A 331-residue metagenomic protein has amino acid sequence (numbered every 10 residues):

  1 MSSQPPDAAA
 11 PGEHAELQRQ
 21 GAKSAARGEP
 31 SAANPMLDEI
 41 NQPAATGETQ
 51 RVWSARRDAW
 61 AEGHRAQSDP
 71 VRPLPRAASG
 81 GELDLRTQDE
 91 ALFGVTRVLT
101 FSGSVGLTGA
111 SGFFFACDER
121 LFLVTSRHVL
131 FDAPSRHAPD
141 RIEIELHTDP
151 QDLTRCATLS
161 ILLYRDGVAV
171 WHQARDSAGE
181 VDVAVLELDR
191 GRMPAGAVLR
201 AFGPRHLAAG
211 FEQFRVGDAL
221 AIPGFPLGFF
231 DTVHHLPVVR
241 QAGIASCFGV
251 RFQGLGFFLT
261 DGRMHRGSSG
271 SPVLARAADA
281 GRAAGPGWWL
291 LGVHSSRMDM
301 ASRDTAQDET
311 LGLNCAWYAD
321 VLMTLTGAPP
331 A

Functional and structural regions predicted by a protein language model:
M1-A77: Intrinsic-disorder/low-complexity detector
A78-S79, M300-A331: C-terminal tail/extension regions appended to the core domain(s) of diverse proteins
L85-E90, F115: Long protein-protein interaction modules used by eukaryotic assembly/scaffold proteins
L92-T96, G103, T108-G109, A116-D118 (+5 more regions): Serine endopeptidase catalytic core focused on the charge-relay Asp
E119-L121, L130-F131: Primarily extracytoplasmic ectodomains and periplasmic/lumenal surface modules that are beta-strand-rich
S126-V129, G224, L290-M300: Short beta->alpha transition motifs characteristic of CBS
L130, P226-F229, D279-A280: Short, charged beta-turn/beta-strand-edge "cap" motif at the junction between a beta-strand and an adjacent loop
L259-H294: Catalytic nucleophile loop of clan PA
